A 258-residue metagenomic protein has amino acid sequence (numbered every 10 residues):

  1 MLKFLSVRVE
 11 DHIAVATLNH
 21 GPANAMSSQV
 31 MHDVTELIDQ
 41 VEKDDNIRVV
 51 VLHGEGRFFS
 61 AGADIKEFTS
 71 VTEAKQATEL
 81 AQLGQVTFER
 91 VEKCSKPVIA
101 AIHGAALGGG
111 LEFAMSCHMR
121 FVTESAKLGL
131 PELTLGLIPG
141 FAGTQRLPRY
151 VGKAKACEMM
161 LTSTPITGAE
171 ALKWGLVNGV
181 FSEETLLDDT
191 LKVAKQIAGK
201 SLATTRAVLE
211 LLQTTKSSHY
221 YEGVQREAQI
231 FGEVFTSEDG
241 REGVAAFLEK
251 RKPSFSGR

Functional and structural regions predicted by a protein language model:
S6-V7: A structural signal for short hydrophobic beta-strand segments in well-ordered beta-sheet cores
D11-H20, H32-T72, E89-A101, M119 (+2 more regions): A structural preference for short, pocket-lining loop segments at secondary-structure junctions
Q29-D33, L83, R90, D189 (+4 more regions): Charged catalytic carboxylate motif
S70-Q82: A short acidic, glycine-rich active-site loop that binds or catalyzes chemistry on phosphate/adenosine moieties
R90-A203, T236-S237, R241-A245, R251 (+1 more regions): Crotonase-fold acyl-CoA enzyme core
